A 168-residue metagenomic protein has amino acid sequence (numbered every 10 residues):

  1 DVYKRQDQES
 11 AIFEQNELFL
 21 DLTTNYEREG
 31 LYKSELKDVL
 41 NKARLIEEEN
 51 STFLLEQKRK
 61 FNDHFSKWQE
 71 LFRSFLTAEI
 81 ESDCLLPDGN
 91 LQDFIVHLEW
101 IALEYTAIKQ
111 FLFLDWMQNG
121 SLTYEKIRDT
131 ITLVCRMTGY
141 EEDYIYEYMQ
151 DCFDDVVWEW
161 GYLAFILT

Functional and structural regions predicted by a protein language model:
V2-Y3: Short, small-residue-biased leader/transition segments that mark boundaries at the very start of proteins
I12-T168: Substrate-recognition/cap regions that form aromatic- and gly/pro-loop-enriched pockets for small-molecule ligands
